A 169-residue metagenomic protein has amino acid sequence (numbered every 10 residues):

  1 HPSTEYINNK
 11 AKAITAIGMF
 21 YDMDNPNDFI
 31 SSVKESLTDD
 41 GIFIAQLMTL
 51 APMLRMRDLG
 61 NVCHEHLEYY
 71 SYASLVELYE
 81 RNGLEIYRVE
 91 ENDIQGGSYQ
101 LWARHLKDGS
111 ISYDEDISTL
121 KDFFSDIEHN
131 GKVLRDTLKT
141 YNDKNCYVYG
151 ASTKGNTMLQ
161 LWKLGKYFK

Functional and structural regions predicted by a protein language model:
P2-K10: Short amphipathic alpha-helix with an adjacent loop that forms part of the alpha/beta core around
K12-T15: A conserved beta-strand element that flanks and buttresses the S-adenosyl-L-methionine
M19: Hydrophobic adenine-recognition pocket in adenosine-nucleotide-binding enzymes
N27-I44: A short glycine-rich, Lys/Arg-flanked "PGG" loop and its adjoining helix->strand segment in the class I
D28, D58-C63, K163-G165: Short secondary-structure boundary/capping segments
A45-E68, Y72-S74: Short, glycine-/aromatic-enriched active-site segment of Class I SAM-dependent methyltransferases
L84-Q95: Conserved S-adenosyl-L-methionine
Q100-K169: Hydrophobic, well-ordered beta-alpha structural blocks that scaffold small-molecule cofactor pockets
